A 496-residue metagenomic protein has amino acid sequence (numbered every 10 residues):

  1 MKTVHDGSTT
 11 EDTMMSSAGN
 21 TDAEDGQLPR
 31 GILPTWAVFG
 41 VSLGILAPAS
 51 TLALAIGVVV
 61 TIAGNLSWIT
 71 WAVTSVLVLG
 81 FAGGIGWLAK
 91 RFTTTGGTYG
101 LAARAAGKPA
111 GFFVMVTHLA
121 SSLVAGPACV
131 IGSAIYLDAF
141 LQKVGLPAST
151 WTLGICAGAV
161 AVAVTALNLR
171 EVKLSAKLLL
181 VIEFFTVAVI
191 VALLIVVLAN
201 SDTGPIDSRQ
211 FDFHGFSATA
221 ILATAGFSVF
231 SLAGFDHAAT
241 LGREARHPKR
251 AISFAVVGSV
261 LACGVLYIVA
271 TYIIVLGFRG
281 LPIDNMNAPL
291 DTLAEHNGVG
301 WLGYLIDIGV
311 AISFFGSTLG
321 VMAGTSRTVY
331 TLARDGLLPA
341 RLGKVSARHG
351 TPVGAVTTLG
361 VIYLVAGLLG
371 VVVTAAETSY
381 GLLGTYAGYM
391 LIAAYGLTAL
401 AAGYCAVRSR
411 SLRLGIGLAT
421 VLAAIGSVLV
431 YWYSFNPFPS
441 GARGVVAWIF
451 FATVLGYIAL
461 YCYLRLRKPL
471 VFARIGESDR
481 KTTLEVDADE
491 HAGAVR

Functional and structural regions predicted by a protein language model:
M1-I56, T61-L66, L79-G83, I206-S208 (+1 more regions): Membrane-interface "cap" regions at the ends of multi-pass membrane proteins
E24-R30, W68, G145-T152, L180-I308: Helix-loop-helix junctions that connect adjacent transmembrane segments in multi-pass membrane transporters
Q27, W36, L178, L342-H349 (+2 more regions): C-terminal membrane-solvent junction of multi-pass transporters and transport-like membrane proteins
T51-A148, S259-A262, R443-I458: Extracellular loop-to-transmembrane helix junctions
T94, T117-G132, H237-E244, G303-A340 (+1 more regions): Membrane-helix boundary/coupling elements in multi-pass transport proteins
G100-A102, G107, A139-V144, V257-V321 (+1 more regions): TM-loop-TM module centered on a large, flexible mid-protein loop between adjacent transmembrane helices in multi-pass
T152-T203, F216, V256-V260, M390-A393 (+2 more regions): Membrane-interface loop-to-helix entry segments
Y386, L391, L414-R496: A generic transmembrane alpha-helix motif of multi-pass inner-membrane proteins
